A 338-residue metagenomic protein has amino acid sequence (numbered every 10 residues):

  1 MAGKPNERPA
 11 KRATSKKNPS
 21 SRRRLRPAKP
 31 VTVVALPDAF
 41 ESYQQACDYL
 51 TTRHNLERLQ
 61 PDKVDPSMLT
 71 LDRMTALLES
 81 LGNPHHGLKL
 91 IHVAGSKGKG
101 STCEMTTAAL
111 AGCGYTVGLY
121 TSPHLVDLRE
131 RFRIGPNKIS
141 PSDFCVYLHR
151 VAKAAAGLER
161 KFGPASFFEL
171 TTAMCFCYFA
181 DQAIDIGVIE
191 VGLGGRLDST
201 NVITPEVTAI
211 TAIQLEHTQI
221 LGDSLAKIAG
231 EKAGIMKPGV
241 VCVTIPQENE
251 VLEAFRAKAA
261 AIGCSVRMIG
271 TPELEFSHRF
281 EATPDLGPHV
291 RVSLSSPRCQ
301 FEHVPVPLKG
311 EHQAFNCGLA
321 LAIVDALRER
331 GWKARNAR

Functional and structural regions predicted by a protein language model:
A2-R12, K16-G95, T102-E104, A108-C113 (+2 more regions): Short functional linear segments
L36-S42, Q60-L71, T75-L88, G112-I203 (+3 more regions): ATP-dependent carboxylate-amine ligase catalytic core
C47, M74, C103, F144 (+3 more regions): A general structural signal for well-ordered alpha-helical segments in protein cores
T106, C175, F255: Aromatic/hydrophobic pocket-lining residues that form π-stacking "cages" and hydrophobic walls in ligand
V117, L308-L321: Short glycine/threonine-rich catalytic loop with a Thr-x-Gly-x-Asp
I134-G135, T244-P246, P307-L308: Thr-Gly-centered strand-to-loop micro-motif
L158-E159, A183-D185, E190, P205-H303 (+2 more regions): Acidic, Mg2+-coordinating active-site environments of NTP-dependent enzymes
E159-P164, P305-E311: A short glycine/serine-rich beta->alpha loop
